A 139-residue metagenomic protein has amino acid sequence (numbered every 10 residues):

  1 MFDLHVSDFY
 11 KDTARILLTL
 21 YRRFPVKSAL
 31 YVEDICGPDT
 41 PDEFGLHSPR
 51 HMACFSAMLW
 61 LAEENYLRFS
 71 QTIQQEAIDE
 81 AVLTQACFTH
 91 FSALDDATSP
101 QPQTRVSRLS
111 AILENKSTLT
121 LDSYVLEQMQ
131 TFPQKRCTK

Functional and structural regions predicted by a protein language model:
F2-G45, M52: Short amphipathic alpha-helical interface segments
F9-D12, I16-T19, A57, I112 (+3 more regions): Charge-rich, solvent-exposed alpha-helical interaction surfaces
Y10-A14, M52-F55, E64, A81 (+1 more regions): Non-catalytic, well-ordered alpha-helical scaffold segments
L20-F24, L61, H90-L94: Generic structural signal for hydrophobic core residues of well-folded globular domains
L46-P49, Q71-I78: Short acidic, glycine/proline-enriched loop segments that cap or flank alpha-helices
L59-Q75: A short, conserved structural fragment
I78-I112: Short, amphipathic alpha-helical interaction segments positioned at domain boundaries
S99-K139: Leucine-rich, amphipathic alpha-helical/linker segments
